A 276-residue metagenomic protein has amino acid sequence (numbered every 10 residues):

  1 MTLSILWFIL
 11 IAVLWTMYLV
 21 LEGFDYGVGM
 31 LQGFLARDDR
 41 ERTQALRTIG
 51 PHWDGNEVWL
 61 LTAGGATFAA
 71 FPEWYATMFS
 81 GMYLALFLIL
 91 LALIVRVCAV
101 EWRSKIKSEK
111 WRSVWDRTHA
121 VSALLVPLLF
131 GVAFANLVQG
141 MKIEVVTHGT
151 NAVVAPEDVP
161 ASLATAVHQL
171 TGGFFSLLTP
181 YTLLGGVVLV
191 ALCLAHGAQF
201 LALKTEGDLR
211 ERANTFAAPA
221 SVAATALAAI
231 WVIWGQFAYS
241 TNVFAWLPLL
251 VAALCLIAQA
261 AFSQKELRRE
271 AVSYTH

Functional and structural regions predicted by a protein language model:
T2-W53, L61-A63: N-terminal signal-anchor module of multipass membrane proteins
W7-Y18, S80-A92, L177-V190: Alpha-helical transmembrane segments
G27-M30, L90-W102, C193-F200: Membrane-water interface of transmembrane alpha-helices
F34-T43, W74, K107-E109, G207-E211: Juxtamembrane helix-boundary/capping and inter-helix hinge elements in multi-pass membrane proteins
H52-P127, L137-E144, Y239-F244: Membrane-interface helix-loop-helix modules in multi-pass inner-membrane proteins
K105-V272: Long, contiguous internal "core" modules enriched in hydrophobic/ aromatic residues
T275-H276: Conserved small/polar residues in nucleotide/adenosyl-binding loops
